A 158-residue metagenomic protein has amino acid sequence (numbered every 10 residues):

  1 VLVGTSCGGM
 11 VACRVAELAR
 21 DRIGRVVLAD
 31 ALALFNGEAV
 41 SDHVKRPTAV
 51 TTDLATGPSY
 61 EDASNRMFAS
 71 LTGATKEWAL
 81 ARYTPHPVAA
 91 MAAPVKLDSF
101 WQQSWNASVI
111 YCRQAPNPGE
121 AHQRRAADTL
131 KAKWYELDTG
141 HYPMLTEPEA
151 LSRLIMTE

Functional and structural regions predicted by a protein language model:
V3-G4, G8, A12: Gly/Ala-rich beta-loop-alpha elbow adjacent to hydrolase catalytic centers
C13-E17, S152: Short, hydrophobic alpha-helix immediately C-terminal to the catalytic nucleophile
E17-N65, A90-M91, K96, P118-G119 (+1 more regions): Flexible "cap/lid" loop of the alpha/beta hydrolase fold
E61-S70, C112: Helix-loop "lid/cap" segments that line or gate small-molecule binding pockets
A81-F100, R113: Active-site nucleophile elbow and catalytic-triad environment of alpha/beta-hydrolase enzymes
Q103, V109-Y111: Short beta-strand/loop motif that positions the catalytic acidic residue of the alpha/beta-hydrolase fold
R113-D138, L145, T157-E158: Conserved loop-alpha-helix segment in the C-terminal half of the alpha/beta-hydrolase fold that carries the catalytic
P148-M156: Short, amphipathic alpha-helical "lid/cap" segments that border enzyme active or binding sites
